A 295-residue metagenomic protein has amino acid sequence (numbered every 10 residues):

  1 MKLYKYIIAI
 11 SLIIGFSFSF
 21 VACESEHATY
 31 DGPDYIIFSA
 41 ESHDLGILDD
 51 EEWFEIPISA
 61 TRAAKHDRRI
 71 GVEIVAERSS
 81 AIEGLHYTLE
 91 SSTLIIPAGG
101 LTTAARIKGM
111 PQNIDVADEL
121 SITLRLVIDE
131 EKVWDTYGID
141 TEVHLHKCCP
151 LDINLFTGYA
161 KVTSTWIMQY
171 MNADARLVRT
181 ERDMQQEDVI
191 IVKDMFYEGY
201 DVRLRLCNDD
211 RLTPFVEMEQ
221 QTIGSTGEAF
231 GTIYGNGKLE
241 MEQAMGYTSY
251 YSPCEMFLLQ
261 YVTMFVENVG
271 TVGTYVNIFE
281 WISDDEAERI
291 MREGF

Functional and structural regions predicted by a protein language model:
M1-I10: Bacterial N-terminal signal peptides that target proteins for export
F18-A22: C-terminal motif of bacterial Sec signal peptides marking the signal peptidase cleavage site
C23-E24, V192: Terminal processing/anchoring signals of secreted or surface-associated proteins and related intramolecular
E24-A104, K108-T163, E288-F295: Acidic/polar, low-complexity intrinsically disordered N-terminal segments immediately downstream of a Sec signal
C148-F295: Ser/Thr/Gly/Pro-rich, low-complexity flexible regions
